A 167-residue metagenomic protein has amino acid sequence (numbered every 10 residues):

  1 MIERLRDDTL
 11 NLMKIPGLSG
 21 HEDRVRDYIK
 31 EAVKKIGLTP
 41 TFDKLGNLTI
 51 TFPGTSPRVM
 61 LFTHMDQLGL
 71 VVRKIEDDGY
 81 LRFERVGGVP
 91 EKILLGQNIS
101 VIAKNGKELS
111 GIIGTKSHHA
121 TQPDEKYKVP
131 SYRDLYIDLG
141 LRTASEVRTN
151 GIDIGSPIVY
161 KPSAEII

Functional and structural regions predicted by a protein language model:
M1-I167: N-terminal hydrophobic/helix-forming segments and targeting peptides
